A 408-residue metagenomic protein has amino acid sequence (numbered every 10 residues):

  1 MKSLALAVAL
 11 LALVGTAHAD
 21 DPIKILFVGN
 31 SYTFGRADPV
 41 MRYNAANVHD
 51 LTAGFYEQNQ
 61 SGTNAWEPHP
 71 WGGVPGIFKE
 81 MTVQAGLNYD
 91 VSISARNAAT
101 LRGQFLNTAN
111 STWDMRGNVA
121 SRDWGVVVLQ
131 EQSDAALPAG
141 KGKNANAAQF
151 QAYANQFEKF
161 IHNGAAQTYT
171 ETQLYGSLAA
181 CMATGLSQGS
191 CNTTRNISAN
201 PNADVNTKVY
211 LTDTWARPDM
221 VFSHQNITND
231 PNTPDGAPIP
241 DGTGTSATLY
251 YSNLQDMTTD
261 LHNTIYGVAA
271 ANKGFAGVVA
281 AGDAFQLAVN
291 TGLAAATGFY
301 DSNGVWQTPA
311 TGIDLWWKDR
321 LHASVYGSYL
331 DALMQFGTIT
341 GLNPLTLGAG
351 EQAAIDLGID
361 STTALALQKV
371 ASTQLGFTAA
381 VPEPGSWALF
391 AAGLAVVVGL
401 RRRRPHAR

Functional and structural regions predicted by a protein language model:
G15-A19: Sec/Tat signal peptide C-region and signal peptidase I cleavage site
D21-I23, G277-V278, A288, A294-A380: Conserved catalytic region of serine esterases and O-acyltransferases that act on ester linkages in lipids
K24-G29, T33-G35, D90-A95, G125-Q130 (+2 more regions): Structural recognition of the beta-strand scaffold that forms the well-ordered cores of secreted hydrolase catalytic
G35, V48-I197: Conserved SGNH/GDSL esterase-like catalytic core that processes O-acyl groups on lipids and polysaccharides
P39-A65, G142-K143, A152, T172-Y175 (+1 more regions): A solvent-exposed, charged loop/short amphipathic helix patch at secondary-structure junctions
M220-G282, T311, W316-S328: Substrate-gating cap/lid alpha-helix
E383-L400: A short, hydrophobic C-terminal helix/tail in secreted or cell-surface proteins
V398-R408: C-terminal membrane-anchoring or membrane-association module
